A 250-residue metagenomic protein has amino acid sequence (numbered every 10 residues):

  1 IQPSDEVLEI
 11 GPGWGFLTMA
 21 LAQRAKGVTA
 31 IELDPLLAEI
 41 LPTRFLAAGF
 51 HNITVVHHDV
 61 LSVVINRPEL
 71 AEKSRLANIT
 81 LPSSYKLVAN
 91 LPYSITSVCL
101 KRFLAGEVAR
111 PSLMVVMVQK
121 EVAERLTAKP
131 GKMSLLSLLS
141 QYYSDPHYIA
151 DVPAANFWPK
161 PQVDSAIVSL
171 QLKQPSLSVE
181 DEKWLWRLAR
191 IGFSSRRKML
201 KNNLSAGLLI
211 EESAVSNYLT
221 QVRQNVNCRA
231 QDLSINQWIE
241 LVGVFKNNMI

Functional and structural regions predicted by a protein language model:
I1-W184, L188, Q231: Catalytic cores of RNA-modifying enzymes
Q2-E6, W14-L17, L208-I250: Peripheral terminal appendages
N52, N66, N78, N90 (+6 more regions): Detector for Asparagine
A166, L170-L172, L177-A214, N225 (+1 more regions): An accessory alpha-helical subdomain
